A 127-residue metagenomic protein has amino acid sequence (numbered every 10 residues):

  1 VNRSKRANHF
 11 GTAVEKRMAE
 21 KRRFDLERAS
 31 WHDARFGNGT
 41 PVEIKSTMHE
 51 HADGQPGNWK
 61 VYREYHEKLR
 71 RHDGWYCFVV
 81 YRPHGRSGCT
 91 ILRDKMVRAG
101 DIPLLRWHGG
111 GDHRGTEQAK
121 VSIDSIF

Functional and structural regions predicted by a protein language model:
V1-F127: Nucleic-acid endonuclease domains
